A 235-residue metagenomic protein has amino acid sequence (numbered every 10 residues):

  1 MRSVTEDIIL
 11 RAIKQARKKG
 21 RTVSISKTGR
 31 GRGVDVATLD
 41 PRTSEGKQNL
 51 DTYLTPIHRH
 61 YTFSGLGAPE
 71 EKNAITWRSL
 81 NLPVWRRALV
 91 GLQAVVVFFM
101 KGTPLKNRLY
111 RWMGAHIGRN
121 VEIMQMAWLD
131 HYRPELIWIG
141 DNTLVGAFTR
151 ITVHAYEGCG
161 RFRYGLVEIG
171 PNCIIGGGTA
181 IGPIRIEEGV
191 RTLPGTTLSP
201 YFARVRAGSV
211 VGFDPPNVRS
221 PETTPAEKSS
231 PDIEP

Functional and structural regions predicted by a protein language model:
M1-G114, G208, S220-P235: Terminal amphipathic alpha-helical/low-complexity segments used for targeting or macromolecular assembly
R2-K14, A37-T38, A68-P69, A147 (+2 more regions): Glycine-rich hexapeptide-repeat left-handed beta-helix
M126: Acidic-aromatic/histidine active-site loop/patch
D130-H131, E135-A155, C159-R161, L166: Helix-adjacent hinge/juxtasegments
